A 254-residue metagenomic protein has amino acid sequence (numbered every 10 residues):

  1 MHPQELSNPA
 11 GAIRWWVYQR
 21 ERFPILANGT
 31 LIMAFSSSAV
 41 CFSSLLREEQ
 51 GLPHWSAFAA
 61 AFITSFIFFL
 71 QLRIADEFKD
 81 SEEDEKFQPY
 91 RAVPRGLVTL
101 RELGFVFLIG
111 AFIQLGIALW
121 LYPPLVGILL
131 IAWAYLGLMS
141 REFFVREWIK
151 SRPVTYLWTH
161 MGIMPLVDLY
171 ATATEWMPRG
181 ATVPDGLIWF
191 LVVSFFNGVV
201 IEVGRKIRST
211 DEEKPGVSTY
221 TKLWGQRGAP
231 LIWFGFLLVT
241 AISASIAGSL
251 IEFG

Functional and structural regions predicted by a protein language model:
M1-E77, E147-K150, H160-I163: Topogenic membrane-insertion module of multi-pass membrane proteins
H2-V17, E77-R95, E202-P230: Cytosolic, membrane-interface loops and tails of multi-pass inner-membrane proteins
W16, R20, E102-M177: Intramembrane alpha-helical segments
M33-S38, P94-L97, T155-A173, T221-G228: Small-residue-rich segments of transmembrane alpha-helices in multi-pass membrane proteins, especially helix faces
A39-A61, I113-G127, L166-V192, S243-G254: Helix-coil boundary and interhelical linker segments in multi-pass alpha-helical membrane proteins
F66-A75, A134-V145, P165-A173, L191-D211: Transmembrane alpha-helical segments that form the membrane-embedded catalytic/substrate-channel core of multi-pass
F87-L129, W224-I251: Multi-pass membrane catalytic core of lipid/isoprenoid biosynthesis enzymes
P153-L157, V183-F190, Y220-W233: Membrane-water interface at loop-to-transmembrane-helix junctions
